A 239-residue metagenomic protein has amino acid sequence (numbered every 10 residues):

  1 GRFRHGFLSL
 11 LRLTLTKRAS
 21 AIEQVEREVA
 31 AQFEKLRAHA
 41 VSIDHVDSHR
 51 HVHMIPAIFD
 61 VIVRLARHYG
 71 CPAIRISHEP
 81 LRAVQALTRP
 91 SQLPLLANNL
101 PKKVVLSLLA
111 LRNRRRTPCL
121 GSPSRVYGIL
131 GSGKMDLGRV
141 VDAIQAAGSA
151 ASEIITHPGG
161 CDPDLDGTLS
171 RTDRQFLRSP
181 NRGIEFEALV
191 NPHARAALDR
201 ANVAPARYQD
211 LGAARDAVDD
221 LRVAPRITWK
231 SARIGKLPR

Functional and structural regions predicted by a protein language model:
G1-H45, P56-R239: Terminal accessory/targeting
D47-R50: Active-site histidine-anchored catalytic micro-motif
H53: Alpha-helical and His/Cys-centered functional microenvironments
